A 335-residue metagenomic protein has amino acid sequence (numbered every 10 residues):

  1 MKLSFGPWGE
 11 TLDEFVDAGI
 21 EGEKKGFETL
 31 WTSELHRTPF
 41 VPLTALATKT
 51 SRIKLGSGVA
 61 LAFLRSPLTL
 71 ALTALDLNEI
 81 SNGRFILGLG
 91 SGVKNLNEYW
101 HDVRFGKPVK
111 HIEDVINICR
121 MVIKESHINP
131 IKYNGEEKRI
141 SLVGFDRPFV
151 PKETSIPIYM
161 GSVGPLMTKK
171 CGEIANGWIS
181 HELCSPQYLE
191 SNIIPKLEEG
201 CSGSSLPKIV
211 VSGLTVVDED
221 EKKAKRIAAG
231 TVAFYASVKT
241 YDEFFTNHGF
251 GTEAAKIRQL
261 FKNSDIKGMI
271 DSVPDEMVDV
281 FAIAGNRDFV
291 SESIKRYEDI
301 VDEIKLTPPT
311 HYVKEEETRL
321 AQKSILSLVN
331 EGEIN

Functional and structural regions predicted by a protein language model:
M1-N335: Active-site-adjacent structural elements that line small-molecule/cofactor binding pockets in enzymes
